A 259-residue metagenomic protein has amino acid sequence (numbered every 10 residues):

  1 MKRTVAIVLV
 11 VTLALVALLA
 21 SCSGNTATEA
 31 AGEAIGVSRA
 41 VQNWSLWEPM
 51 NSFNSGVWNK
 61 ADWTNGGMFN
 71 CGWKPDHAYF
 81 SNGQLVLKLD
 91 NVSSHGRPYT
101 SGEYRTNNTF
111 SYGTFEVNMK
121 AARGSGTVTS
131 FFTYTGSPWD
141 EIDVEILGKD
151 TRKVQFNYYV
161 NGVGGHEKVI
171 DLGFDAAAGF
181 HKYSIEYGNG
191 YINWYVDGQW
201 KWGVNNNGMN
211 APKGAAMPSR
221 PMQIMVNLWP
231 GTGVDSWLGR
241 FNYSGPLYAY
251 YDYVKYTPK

Functional and structural regions predicted by a protein language model:
M1-T4: Positively charged n-region of N-terminal signal peptides that target proteins for export
L9-L18: Bacterial N-terminal signal peptides
E29-K259: GH16 jelly-roll
